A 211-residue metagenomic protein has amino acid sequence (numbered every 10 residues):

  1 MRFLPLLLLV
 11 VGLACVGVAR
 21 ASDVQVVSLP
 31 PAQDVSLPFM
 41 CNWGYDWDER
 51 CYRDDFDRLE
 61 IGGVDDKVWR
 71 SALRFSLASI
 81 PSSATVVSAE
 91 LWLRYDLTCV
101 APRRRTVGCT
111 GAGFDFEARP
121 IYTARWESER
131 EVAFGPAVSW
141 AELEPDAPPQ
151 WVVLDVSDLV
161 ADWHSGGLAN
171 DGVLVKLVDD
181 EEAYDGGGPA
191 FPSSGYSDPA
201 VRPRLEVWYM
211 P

Functional and structural regions predicted by a protein language model:
P5-C15: Bacterial N-terminal signal peptides
G17-A21: Sec/Tat signal peptide C-region and signal peptidase I cleavage site
S22, M40-C99, A200-R202: A short beta-strand-loop element at or near the start of a globular domain
S22-L37: Extracellular carbohydrate-recognition regions
A72-S76, T85-R94, W151-L159, G172-K176 (+1 more regions): Residues within well-ordered beta-strands of beta-sheet-rich folds
L97-D171: Beta-strand-rich interaction/scaffold domains
D162-P211: Proprotein-processing/basic-patch segments
